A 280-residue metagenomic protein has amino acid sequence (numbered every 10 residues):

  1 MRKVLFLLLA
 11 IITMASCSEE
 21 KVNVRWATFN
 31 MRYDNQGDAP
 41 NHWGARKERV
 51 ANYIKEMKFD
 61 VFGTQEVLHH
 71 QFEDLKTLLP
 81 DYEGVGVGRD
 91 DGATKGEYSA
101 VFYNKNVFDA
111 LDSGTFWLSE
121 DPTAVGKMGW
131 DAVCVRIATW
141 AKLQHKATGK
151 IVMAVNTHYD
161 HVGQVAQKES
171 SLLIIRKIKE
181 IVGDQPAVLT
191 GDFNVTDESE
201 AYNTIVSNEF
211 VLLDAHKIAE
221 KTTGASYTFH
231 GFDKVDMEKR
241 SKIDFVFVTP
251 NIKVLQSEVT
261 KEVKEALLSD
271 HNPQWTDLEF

Functional and structural regions predicted by a protein language model:
M1-N23: Bacterial Sec-dependent N-terminal signal peptides
A15-L78, R89-E97, F280: N-terminal, active-site-proximal structural segment of metallo-dependent hydrolase catalytic domains
N23-N35, S99, D112-F116, K150-Y159: Active-site-proximal beta-strand elements of phosphoester/diester hydrolases
R32, L68, H158-D160, F193-T196 (+1 more regions): Catalytic metal-binding/acid-base residues of hydrolase active sites
V61-I151: Structured beta-strand-rich core segments of catalytic domains in phosphoester-bond hydrolases
G63-Q65, G86-V87, V188-D192, D214-K217: Active-site neighborhood of phospho(di)ester-bond hydrolases with catalytic His/Asp-centered motifs
V135-T157, Q164-F193, E198, Y202-T204: His/acidic metal-ligating clusters that form di-metal
V165, I178-A187, V195-F280: Metal-dependent phosphoester-hydrolase catalytic domains
